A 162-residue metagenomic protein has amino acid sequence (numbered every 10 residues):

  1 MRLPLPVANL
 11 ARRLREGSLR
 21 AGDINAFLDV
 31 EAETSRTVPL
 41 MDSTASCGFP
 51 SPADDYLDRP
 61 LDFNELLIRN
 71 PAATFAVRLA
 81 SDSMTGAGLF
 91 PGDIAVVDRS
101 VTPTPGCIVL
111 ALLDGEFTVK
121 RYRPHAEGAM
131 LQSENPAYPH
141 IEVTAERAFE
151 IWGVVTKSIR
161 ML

Functional and structural regions predicted by a protein language model:
M1-R2: Short Lys/Arg-rich basic patches
P6-T85, E116-F117, P124, P139 (+2 more regions): Short, positionally conserved secondary-structure boundary motifs
L79, V97-D98, K120, Q132-S133: Thr-Gly-centered strand-to-loop micro-motif
S83, P105-V119, R123-G128: Short, compositionally biased
G92-D93, C107: Structural motif
E134-A145: Low-complexity, intrinsically disordered Gly/Pro/Thr-rich segments
